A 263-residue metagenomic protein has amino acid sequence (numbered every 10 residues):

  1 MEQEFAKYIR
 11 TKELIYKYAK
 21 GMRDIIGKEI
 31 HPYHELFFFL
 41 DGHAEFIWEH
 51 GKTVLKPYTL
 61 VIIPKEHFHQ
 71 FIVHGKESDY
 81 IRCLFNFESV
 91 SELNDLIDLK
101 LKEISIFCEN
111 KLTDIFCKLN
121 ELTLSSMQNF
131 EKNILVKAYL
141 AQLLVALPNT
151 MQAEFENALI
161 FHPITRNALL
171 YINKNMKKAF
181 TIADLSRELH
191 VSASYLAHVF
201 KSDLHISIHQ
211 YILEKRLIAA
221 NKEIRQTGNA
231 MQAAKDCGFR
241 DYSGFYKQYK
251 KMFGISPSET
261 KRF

Functional and structural regions predicted by a protein language model:
M1-R10, S126: A short, N-terminal "cap"/entry segment at the start of jelly-roll beta-barrel domains of the cupin/DSBH fold
R10-L101, N129, N133: N-terminal regulatory/effector-sensing and dimerization cores that precede helix-turn-helix DNA-binding domains
G42, K111-S125, I164-N175, A219-Q226: Solvent-exposed, amphipathic alpha-helical segments
Y58, Y195-F200, G244-F245, Y249: Short hydrophobic/aromatic patch on the recognition helix
L99-N110, S125-K137, L144-K174, K178 (+2 more regions): Short, Lys/Arg-enriched, Trp-marked, Pro/Gly-tolerant hinge/linker segments that flank
L170, K174, A183, S202-K247 (+1 more regions): Terminal helix-turn-helix DNA-binding modules in bacterial transcription factors
I182, A193, A197, A230: Helix-turn-helix DNA-binding elements, focusing on the entry/boundary residues of the two helices that contact DNA
